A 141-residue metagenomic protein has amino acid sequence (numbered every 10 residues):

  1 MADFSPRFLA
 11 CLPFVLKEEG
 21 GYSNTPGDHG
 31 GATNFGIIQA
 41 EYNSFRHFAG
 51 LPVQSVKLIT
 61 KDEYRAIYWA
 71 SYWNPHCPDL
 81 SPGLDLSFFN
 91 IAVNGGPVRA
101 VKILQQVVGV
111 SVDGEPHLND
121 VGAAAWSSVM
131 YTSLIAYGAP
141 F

Functional and structural regions predicted by a protein language model:
M1-F141: Cell-wall polysaccharide-cleaving catalytic domain and substrate-binding groove, primarily in peptidoglycan/chitin
